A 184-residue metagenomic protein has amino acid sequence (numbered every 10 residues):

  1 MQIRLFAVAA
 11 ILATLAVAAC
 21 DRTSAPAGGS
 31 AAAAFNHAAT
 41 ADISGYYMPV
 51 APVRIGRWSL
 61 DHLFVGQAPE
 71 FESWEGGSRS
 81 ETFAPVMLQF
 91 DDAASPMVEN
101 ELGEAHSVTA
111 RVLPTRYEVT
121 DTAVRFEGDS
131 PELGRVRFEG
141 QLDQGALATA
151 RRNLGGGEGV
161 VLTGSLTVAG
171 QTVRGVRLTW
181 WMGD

Functional and structural regions predicted by a protein language model:
M1-L5: Positively charged n-region of N-terminal signal peptides that target proteins for export
A7-A16: Bacterial N-terminal signal peptides
C20-T23: Bacterial signal peptide processing site
A25-F35: Low-complexity, Pro/Thr/Ser/Glu-rich flexible segments characteristic of extracytoplasmic/periplasmic regions
A33-D184: Central antiparallel beta-sheet cores of small beta-barrel/beta-sandwich binding domains
